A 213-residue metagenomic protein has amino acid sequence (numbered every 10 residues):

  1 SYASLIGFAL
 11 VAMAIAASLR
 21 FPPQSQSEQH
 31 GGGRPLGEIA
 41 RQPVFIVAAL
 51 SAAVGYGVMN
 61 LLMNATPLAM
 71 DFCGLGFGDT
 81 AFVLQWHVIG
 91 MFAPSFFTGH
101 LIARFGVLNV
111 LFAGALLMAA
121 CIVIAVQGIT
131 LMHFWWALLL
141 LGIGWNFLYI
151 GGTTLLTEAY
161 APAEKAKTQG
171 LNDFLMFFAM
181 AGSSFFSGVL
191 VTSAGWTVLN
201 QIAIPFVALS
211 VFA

Functional and structural regions predicted by a protein language model:
S1-I6, V189-V207: A membrane-interface helix-boundary motif in multi-pass transporters
I6-Q26, A213: C-terminal membrane-cytosol helix-exit motif in multi-pass small-molecule transporters
F21-A48: Juxtamembrane intracellular "pre-TM" segments in multi-pass secondary transporters
R41-L61, L139: Pair of pore-lining "gating" transmembrane helices in MFS-fold secondary transporters
A93-V107, V191: Helix-to-loop junctions at the C-terminal end of transmembrane segments in multipass secondary transporters
N109-I124, I204: Structural signature of the two symmetry-related core transmembrane helices
F147-A161: Intracellular juxtamembrane helix-capping segments at the cytosolic ends of symmetry-related transmembrane helices
A159, E164-S193: A late C-terminal transmembrane helix in Major Facilitator Superfamily
